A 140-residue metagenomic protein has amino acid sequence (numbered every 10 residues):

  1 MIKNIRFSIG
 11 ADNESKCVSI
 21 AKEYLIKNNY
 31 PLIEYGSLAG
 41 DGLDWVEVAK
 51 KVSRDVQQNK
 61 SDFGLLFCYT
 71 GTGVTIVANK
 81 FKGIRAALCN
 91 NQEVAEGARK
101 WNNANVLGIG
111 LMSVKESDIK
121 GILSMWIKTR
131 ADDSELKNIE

Functional and structural regions predicted by a protein language model:
M1-I2, V56-K60, R99-W101, K115: Solvent-exposed alpha-helices and their adjacent loops that cap or buttress functional pockets in soluble metabolic
M1-Y30, N138: Small-residue-rich anion-binding loops in enzyme active sites
R6-F7, K60-G64, G83-R85: Short active-site oxyanion
S8-G10, E14-C17, Q92-E140: C-terminal binding/interaction regions
Y24, N28-N29, D55, N59 (+3 more regions): Change "in soluble alpha/beta enzymes" to "in soluble alpha/beta proteins
P31-L43: A short beta-strand-loop structural module common to alpha/beta enzyme folds
V48-T70: Short, structured active-site "lid" loops
L66-F67, T72-G108, M112: Mid-chain, well-packed structural core segment of small domains
